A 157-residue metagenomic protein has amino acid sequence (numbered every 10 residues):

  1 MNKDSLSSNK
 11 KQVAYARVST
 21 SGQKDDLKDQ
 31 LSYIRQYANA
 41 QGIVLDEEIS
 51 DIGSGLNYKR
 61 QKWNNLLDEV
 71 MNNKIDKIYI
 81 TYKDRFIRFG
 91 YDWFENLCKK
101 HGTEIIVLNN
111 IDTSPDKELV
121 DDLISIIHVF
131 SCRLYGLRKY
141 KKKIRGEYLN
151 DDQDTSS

Functional and structural regions predicted by a protein language model:
M1-S157: Short, structured surface patches at the beginning of a domain
